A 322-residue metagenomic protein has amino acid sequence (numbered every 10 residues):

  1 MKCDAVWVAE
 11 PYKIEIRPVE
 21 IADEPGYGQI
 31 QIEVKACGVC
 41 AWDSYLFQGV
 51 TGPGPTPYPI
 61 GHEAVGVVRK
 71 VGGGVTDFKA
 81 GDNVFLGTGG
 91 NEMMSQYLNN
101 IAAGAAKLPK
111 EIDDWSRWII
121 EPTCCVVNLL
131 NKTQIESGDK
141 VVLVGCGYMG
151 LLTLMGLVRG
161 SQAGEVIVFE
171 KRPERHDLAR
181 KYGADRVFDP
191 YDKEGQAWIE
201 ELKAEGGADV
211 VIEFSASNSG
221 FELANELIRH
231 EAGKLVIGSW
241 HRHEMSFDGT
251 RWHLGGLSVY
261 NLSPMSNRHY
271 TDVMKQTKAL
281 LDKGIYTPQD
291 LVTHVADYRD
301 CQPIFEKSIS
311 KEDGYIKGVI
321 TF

Functional and structural regions predicted by a protein language model:
M1, P173, E222-N225, V273-F322: C-terminal hydrophobic helical "lid"/dimerization subdomain of Rossmann-like NAD(P)H-dependent oxidoreductases
E20-G38, V50-G90: Glycine-rich beta-strand-centered segment in the early N-terminal region that forms part of a ligand/cofactor-binding
E33, F85-G87, I101, V144 (+1 more regions): Residue-level recognition of conserved beta-strand edge/terminus positions
G89-A102: A structural motif shared across PLP-dependent enzymes of the aminotransferase-like
W115-D192: Mid-domain Rossmann-like dinucleotide-binding core that forms the NAD(H)/NADP(H) cofactor-binding site
E136, Y182-S258: Glycine-rich cofactor phosphate-binding loops and adjacent beta1-alpha1 units of small-molecule cofactor enzyme domains
Q196-A197, M245-H294, P303: C-terminal substrate-binding/catalytic core of Rossmann-like NAD(P)-dependent dehydrogenases/reductases
